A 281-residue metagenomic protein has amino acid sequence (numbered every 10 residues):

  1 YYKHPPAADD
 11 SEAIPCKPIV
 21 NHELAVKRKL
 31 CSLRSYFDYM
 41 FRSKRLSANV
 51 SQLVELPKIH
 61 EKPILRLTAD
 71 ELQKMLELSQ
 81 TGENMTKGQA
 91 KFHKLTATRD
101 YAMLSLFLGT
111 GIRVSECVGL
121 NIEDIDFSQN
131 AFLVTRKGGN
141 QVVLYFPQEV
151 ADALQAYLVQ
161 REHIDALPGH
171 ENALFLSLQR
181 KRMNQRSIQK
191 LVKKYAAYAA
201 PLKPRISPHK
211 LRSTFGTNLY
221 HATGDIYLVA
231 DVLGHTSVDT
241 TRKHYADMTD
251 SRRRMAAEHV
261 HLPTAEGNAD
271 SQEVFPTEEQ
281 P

Functional and structural regions predicted by a protein language model:
Y1-P281: Conserved catalytic core of the tyrosine transesterase superfamily
